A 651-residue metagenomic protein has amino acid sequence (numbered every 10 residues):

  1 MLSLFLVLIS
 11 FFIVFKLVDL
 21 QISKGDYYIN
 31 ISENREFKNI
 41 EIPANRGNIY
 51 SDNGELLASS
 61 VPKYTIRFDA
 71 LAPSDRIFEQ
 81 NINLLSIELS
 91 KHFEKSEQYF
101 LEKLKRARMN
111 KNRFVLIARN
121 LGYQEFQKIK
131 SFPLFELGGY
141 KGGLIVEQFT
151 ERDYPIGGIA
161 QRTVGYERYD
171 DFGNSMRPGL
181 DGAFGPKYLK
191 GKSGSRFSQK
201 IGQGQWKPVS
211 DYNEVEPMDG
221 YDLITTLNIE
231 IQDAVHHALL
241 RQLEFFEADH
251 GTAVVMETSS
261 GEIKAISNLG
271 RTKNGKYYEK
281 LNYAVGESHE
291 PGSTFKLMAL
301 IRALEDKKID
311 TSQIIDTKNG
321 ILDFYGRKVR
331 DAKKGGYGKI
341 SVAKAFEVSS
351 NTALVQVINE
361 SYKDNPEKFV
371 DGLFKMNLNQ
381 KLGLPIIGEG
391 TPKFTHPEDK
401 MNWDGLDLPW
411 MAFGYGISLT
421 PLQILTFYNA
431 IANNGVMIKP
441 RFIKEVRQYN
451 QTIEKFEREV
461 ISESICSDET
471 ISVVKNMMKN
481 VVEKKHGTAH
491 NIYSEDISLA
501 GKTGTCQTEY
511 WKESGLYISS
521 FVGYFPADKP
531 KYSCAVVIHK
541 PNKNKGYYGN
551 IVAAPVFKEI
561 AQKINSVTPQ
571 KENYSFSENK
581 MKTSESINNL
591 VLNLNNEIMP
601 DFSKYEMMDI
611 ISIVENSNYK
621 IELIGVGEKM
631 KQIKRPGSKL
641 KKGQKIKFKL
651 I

Functional and structural regions predicted by a protein language model:
M1-Y27: Hydrophobic alpha-helical transmembrane signal-anchor segments
E41-N45, E247-H250, L623, G627: Short, small/polar residue-rich loop motifs at catalytic or cofactor-binding pockets
A58, K200-E214, G251-G292, I301-I538: Beta-lactam-recognizing serine transpeptidase/beta-lactamase-like catalytic domain environment
S60-L71, E167, A265-R271: Short beta->alpha transition motifs characteristic of CBS
I66-N81, R271-A284: A short, polar/charged loop-to-alpha-helix boundary motif
I87, K91, K105-M218, V536 (+1 more regions): Small/polar-residue-rich segments within soluble enzyme cores
P208-G251: Conserved, well-ordered alpha-helix/loop/beta-strand core segments that scaffold catalytic motifs
F394, D496, V536-I551, V556-I651: Ligand-recognition elements built from short beta-strands and adjacent flexible loops
